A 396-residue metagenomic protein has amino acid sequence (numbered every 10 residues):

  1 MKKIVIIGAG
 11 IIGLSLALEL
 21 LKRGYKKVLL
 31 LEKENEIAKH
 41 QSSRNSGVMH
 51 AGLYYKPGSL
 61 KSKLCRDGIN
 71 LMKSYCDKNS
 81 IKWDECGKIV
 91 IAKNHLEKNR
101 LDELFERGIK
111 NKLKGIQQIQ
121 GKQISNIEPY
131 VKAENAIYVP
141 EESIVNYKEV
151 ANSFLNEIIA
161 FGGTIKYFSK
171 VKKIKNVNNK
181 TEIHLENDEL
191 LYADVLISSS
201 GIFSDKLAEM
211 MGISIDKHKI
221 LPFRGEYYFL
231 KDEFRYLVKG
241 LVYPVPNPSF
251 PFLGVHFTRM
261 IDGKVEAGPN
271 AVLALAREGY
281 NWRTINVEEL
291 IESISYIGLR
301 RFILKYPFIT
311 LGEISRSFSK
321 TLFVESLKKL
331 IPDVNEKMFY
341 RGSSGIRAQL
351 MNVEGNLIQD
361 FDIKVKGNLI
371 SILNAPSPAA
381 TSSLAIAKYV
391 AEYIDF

Functional and structural regions predicted by a protein language model:
M1-I12, L29: Beta1/beta-strand and adjacent pyrophosphate-binding region of the FAD-binding site in flavoprotein oxidoreductases
S15, I174-N286: Flavin-dependent oxidoreductases
L21-R44: Glycine-rich FAD pyrophosphate-binding loop
G47-Q123, A133, V255, E266 (+1 more regions): Dinucleotide-binding Rossmann-like beta1-alpha1 core, especially the glycine-rich loop that anchors the ADP
Y55, K82-A92, G115-Q118, Q123-G162 (+3 more regions): Helix-loop-beta segment of a Rossmann-like dinucleotide-binding subdomain
I137-N187, L191-V195, K206, L384-Y393: Helical element adjacent to the flavin cofactor pocket in flavoenzyme catalytic cores
Y236-S343: Active-site lid/adjacent beta-loop-alpha segment flanking the redox-cofactor pocket in flavoenzymes
F302, Y306-F396: C-terminal catalytic lobe of FAD-dependent flavoproteins
